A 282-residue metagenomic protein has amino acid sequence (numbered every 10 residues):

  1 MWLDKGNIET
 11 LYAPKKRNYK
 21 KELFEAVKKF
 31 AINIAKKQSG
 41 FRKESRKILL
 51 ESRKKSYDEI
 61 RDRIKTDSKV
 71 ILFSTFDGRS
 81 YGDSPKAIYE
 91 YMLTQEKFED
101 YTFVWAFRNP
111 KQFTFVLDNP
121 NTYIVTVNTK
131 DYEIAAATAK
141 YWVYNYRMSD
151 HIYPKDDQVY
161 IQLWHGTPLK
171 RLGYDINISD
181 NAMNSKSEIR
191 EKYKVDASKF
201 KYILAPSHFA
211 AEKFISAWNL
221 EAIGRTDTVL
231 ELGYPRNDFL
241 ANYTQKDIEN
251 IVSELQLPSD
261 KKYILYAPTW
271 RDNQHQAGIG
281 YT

Functional and structural regions predicted by a protein language model:
M1-V70, T94: Basic, ligand-binding patches in group-transfer machinery, especially extracytoplasmic/periplasmic segments
E22, Q112, D131, K246-N250: Exposed alpha-helical structural elements
K37-L49, F73-D77, P235-F239, D272-N273: Acidic/glycine-enriched edge-of-secondary-structure segments
R63-L72, D157, S259-K262: A short, charged/proline- and glycine-enriched loop that marks the coil->beta-strand transition at the N-terminal
V70-N242: Active-site and donor-binding regions of nucleotide-sugar-utilizing enzymes
S80-Y91, A217, Y234-T282: Conserved catalytic-core segment of nucleotide-activated headgroup transferases in glycan assembly
